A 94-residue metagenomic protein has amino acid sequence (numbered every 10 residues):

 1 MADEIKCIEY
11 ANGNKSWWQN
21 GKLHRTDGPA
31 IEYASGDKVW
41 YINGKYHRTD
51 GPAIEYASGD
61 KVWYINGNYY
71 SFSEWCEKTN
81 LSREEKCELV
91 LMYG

Functional and structural regions predicted by a protein language model:
M1-G94: Glycine/tyrosine- and acidic-biased, solvent-exposed loop/turn segments at the edges of beta-strands
